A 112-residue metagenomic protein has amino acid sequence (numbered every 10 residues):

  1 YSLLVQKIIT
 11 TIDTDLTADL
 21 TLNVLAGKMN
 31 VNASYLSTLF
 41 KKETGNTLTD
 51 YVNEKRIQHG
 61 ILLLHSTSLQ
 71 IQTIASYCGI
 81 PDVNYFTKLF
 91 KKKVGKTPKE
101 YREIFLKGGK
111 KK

Functional and structural regions predicted by a protein language model:
S2, D19, S68-L69: Residue at a beta-strand N-cap/secondary-structure junction
T10, T14, K42-P81, E103-K112: Terminal helix-turn-helix DNA-binding modules in bacterial transcription factors
D15-L20, T47-L48, T97: Short helix/strand-capping hinge loops at secondary-structure junctions that flank key functional elements
A18-A33, S37-T38, K42: C-terminal accessory/binding modules appended to enzymatic or scaffolding proteins
N23, S34, Q70-T73, V83-N84 (+1 more regions): Residues within helix-turn-helix
K28, Y77-C78, K93: Residues within the alpha-helical elements of helix-turn-helix
L36, F40, Y85-F86, F90: Short hydrophobic/aromatic patch on the recognition helix
K88-K112: …primarily DNA-binding HTH/wHTH and HhH modules…
